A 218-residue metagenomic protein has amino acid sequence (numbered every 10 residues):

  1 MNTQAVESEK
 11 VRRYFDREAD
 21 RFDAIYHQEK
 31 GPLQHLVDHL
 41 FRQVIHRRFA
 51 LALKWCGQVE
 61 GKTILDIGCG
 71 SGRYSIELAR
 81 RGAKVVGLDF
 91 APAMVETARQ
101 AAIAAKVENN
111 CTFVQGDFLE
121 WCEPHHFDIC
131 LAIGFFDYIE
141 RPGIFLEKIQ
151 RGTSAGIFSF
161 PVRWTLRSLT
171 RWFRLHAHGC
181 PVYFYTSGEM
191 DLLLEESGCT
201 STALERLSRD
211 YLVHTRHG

Functional and structural regions predicted by a protein language model:
N2-G57: Conserved class I S-adenosyl-L-methionine
K62-G68: Conserved class I S-adenosyl-L-methionine
R73-F118: Class I SAM-dependent methyltransferase SAM/SAH-binding core
L131: A conserved beta-strand element that flanks and buttresses the S-adenosyl-L-methionine
I139-G152: A short, conserved alpha-helix within the catalytic core of class I
T153-P161: Conserved beta-strand signature within the Rossmann-like core of class I S-adenosyl-L-methionine
V162-P181: Short, glycine-/aromatic-enriched active-site segment of Class I SAM-dependent methyltransferases
C180-G198: Short alpha-helix
